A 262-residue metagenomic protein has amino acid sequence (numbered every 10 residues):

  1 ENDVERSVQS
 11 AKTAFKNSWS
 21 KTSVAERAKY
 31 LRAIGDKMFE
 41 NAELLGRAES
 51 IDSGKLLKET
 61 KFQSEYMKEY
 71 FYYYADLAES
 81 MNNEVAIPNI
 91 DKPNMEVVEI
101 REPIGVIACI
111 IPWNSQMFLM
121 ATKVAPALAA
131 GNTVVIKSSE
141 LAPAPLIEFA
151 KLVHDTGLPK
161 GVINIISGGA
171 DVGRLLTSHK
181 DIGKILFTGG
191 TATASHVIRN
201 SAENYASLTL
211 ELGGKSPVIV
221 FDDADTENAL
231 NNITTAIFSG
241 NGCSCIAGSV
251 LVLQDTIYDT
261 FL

Functional and structural regions predicted by a protein language model:
E1-M95: N-terminal Rossmann-like NAD(P)+-binding subdomain of aldehyde/semialdehyde dehydrogenases
R27, E49, F71, G131 (+4 more regions): Residue-level signal for inorganic ion chemistry
F71, L146-F149, L176, V197 (+2 more regions): Hydrophobic packing residues within well-ordered alpha-helices of enzyme cores
I87-K160, G183, Y205, E227: Conserved small-residue-rich beta-alpha loop and adjacent elements that most often cradle the phosphate/pyrophosphate
E96-V97, I165-G183: A structured beta-alpha segment of the ubiquitous adenosine-cofactor-binding alpha/beta core
I107, N114, S167-L175, G189-H196 (+1 more regions): Beta-loop-alpha module in the N-terminal Rossmann-like domain of NAD(P)-dependent dehydrogenases, especially those
I136-K137, S167, L210: Hydrophobic residues in well-ordered beta-strands that form the structural core
A192-L262: ALDH superfamily catalytic-core signature
